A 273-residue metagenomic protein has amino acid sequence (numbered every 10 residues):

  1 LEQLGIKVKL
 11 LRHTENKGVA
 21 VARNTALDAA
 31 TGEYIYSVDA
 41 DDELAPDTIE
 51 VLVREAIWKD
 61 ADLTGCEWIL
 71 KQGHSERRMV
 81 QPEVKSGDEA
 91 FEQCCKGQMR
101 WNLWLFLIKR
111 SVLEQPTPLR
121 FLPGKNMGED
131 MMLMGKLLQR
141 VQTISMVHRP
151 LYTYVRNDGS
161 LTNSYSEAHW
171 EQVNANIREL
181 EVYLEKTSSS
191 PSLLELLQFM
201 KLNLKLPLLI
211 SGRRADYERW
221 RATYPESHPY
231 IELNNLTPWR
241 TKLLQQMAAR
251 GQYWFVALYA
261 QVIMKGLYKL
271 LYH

Functional and structural regions predicted by a protein language model:
L1-N176, V182, L270: Nucleotide-sugar donor-binding/catalytic module of glycosyltransferases that assemble extracellular/cell-envelope
K9, A30, T117, H148-P150 (+6 more regions): A general marker of short, structured functional hotspots
A20, V84-G87, E114, V147 (+7 more regions): Short linear sequence motifs
G65-I69, L119-N126, R178-V182, L202-R213 (+1 more regions): A short, terminal or domain-edge coil/loop segment
S86, S166, S190, T237-W239 (+1 more regions): Helix N-terminus capping/helix-initiation residues
L151-N157, N163-P191, N203-I231: Catalytic core of nucleotide-sugar-dependent glycosyltransferases
L193-F199: Short, charged, amphipathic alpha-helical segments
R214-H273: Membrane-interface aromatic/basic loop that binds lipid-linked glycans or pyrophosphate carriers, typified by
